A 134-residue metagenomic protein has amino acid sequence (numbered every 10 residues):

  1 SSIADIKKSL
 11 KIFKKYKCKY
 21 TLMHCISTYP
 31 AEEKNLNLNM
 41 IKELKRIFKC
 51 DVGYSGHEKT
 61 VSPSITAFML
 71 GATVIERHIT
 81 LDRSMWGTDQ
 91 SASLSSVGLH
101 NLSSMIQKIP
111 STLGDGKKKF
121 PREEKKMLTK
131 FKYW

Functional and structural regions predicted by a protein language model:
S1-W134: Catalytic cores and adjacent flexible loops of soluble metabolic enzymes that perform enolate/carbanion chemistry on
